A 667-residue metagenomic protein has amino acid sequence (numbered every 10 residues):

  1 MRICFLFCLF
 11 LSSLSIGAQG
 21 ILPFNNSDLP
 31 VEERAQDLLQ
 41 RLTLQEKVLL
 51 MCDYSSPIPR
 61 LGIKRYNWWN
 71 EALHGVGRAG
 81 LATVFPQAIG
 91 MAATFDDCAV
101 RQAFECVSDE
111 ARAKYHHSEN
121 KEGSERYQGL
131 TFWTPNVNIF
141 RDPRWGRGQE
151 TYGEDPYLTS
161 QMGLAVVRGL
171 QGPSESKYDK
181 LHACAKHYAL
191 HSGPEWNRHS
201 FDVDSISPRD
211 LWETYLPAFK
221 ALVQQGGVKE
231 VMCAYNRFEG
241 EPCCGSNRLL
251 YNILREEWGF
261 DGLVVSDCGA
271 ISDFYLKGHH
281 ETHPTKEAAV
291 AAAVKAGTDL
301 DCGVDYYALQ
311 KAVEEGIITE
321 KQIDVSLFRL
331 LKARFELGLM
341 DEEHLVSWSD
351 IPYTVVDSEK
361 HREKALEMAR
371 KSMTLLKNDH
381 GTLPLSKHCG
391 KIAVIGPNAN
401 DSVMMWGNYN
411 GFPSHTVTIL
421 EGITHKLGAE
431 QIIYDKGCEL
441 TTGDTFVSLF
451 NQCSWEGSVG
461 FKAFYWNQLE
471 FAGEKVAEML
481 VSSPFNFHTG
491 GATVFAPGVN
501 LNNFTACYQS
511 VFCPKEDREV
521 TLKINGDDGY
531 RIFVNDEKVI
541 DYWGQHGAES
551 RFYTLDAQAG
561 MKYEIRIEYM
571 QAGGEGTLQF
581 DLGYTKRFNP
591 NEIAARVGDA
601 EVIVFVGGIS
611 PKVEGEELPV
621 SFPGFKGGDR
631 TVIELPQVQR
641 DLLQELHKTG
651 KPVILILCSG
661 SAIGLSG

Functional and structural regions predicted by a protein language model:
M1-I21: Bacterial Sec-dependent N-terminal signal peptides
A18-V520, N525-G667: Glycoside hydrolase catalytic-domain context in secreted enzymes
